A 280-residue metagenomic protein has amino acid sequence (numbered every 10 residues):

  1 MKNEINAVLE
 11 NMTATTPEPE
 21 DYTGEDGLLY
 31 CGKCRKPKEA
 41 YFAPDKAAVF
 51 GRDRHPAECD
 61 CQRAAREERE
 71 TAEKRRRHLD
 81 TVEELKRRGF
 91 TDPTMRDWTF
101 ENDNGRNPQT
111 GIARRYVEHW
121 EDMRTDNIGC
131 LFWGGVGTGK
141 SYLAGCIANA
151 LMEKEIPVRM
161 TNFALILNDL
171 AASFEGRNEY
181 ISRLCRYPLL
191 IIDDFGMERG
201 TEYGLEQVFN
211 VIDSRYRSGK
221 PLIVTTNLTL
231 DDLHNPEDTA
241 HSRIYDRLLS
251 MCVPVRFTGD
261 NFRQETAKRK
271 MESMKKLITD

Functional and structural regions predicted by a protein language model:
M1-N104, A267-D280: A short, basic N-terminal segment
R88-F90, T94-C130: Pre-Walker A (pre-P-loop) alpha-helix and adjacent loop at the N terminus of AAA/AAA+ ATPase modules, a conserved
P108-V117, A148-L189, R199-E206: Short glycine-rich substrate-engagement loop in P-loop NTPases that contacts/grips substrate
R124-A144: Walker A/P-loop nucleotide-binding motif
N127-L131, V158, L189, P221: Residue-level preference for the first positions of well-ordered beta-strands
L167-L170, E198-D280: Replace "adjacent to P-loop NTPase cores in ATP/GTP-dependent enzymes" with "adjacent to NTP-binding cores
D193-F195: Walker B catalytic acidic pair
